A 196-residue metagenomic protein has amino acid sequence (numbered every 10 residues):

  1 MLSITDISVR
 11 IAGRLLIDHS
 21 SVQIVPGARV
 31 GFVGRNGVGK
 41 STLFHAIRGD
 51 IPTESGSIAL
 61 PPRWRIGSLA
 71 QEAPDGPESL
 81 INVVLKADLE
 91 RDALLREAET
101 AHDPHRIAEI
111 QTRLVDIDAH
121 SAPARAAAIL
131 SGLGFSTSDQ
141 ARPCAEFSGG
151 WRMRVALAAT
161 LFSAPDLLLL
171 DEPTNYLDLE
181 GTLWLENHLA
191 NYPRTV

Functional and structural regions predicted by a protein language model:
M1-V196: ABC ATP-binding cassette signature C-motif
